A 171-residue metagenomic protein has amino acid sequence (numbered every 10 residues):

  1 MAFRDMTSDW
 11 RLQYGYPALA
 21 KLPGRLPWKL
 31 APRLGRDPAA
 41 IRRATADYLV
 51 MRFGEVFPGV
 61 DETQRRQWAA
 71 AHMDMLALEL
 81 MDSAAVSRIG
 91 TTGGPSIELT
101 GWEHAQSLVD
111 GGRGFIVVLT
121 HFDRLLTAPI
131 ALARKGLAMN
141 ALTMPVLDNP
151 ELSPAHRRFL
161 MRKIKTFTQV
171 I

Functional and structural regions predicted by a protein language model:
M1-L119, R124, F159-T166: Membrane-anchoring hydrophobic helices of lipid-metabolizing enzymes
R113-I171: Catalytic core of membrane glycerolipid acyltransferases/transacylases, capturing the structured, soluble-facing
